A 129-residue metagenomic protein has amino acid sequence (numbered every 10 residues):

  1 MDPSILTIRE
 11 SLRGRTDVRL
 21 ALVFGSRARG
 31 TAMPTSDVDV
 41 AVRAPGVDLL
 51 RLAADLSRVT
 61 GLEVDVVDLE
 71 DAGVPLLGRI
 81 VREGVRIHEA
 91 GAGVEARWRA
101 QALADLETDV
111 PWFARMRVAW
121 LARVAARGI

Functional and structural regions predicted by a protein language model:
M1-L20, A28-P34, R43-I129: Catalytic core of pol beta-like nucleotidyltransferases
D39-A41: Short, well-ordered beta-strand segments
